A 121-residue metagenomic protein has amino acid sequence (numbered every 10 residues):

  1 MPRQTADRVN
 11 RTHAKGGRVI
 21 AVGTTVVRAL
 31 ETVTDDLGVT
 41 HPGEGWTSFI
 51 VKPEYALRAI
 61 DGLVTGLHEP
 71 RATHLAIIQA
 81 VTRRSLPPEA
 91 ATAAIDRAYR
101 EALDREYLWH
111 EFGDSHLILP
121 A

Functional and structural regions predicted by a protein language model:
M1-A121: Surface-exposed, charge/polar-rich loops and edge strands
